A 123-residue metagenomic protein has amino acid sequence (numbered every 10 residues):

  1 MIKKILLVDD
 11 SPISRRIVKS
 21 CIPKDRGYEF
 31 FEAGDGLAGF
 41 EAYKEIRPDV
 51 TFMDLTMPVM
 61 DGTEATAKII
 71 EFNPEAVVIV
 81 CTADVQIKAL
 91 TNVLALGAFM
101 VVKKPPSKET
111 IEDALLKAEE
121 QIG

Functional and structural regions predicted by a protein language model:
P12-F31, L96: Two-component/phosphorelay signaling modules centered on CheY-like receiver
D35-A38, D61-A65: Acidic catalytic/metal-coordinating carboxylates
I46-F52: Active-site beta3 strand of CheY-like receiver
M53-D54, A65: Active-site T/S-Asp motif of two-component receiver
M57: Receiver (REC) domain active-site loop signature in two-component systems and cognate sites in sensor histidine kinases
E64, V85-M100, T110-D113: Alpha4 helix (beta4-alpha4-beta5 surface) of REC/receiver domains from two-component response regulators
K104: A Lys-centered signature of the CheY-like receiver
